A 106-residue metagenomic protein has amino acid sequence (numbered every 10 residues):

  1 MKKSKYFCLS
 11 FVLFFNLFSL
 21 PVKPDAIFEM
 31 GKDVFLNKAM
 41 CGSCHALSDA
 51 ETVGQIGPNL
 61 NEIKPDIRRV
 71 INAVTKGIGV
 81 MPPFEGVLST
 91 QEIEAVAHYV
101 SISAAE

Functional and structural regions predicted by a protein language model:
M1-D25, E106: N-terminal export/targeting leaders of redox proteins
K5, N16, D49-A50, V96-A97 (+1 more regions): Functionally constrained cores in energy, signaling, and assembly domains
F7-F11, F28, G77, E92: Short linear sequence motifs
F28, K32-L36, G42-I78, V87: Gly/Gly-Pro-rich "capping" loops immediately C-terminal to redox-active cysteine motifs in periplasmic/lumenal
V87-E106: C-terminal capping alpha-helices of c-type cytochrome domains
